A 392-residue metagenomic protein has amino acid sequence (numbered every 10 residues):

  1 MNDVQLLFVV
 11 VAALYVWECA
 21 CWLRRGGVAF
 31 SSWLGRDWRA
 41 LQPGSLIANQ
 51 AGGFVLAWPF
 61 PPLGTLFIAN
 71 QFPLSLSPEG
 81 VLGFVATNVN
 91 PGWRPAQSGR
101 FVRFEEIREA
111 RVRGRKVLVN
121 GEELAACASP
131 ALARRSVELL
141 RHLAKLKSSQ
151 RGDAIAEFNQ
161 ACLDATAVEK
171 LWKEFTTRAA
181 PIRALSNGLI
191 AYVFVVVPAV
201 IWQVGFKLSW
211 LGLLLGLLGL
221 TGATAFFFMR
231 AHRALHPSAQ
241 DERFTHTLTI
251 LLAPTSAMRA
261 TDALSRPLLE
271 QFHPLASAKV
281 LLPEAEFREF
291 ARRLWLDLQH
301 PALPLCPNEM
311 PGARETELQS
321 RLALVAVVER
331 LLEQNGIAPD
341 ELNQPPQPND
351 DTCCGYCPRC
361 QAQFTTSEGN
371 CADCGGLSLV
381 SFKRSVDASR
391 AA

Functional and structural regions predicted by a protein language model:
D3-L6, Y15-R24, A180-L248: Transmembrane alpha-helical hairpins and terminal membrane-anchor modules
D3-P78: Anionic N-terminal interaction surfaces
V81-F84, P95-G114: Phosphoinositide-dependent membrane-docking surfaces
E106-A167, R230-L269: Acidic, Ser/Thr- and proline-rich intrinsically disordered linker/docking segments of eukaryotic scaffolds
G152-A191: Cytosolic-side membrane-insertion boundary helix
C354, E368: Residues immediately within or flanking Cys/His clusters that coordinate Zn2+ in small zinc-binding modules
P358-R359, A372-G376: Short, cysteine/histidine-rich loop/knuckle motifs that typically chelate Zn2+
C374-V386: Short Cys/His-rich micro-motifs in 6-15 aa windows
